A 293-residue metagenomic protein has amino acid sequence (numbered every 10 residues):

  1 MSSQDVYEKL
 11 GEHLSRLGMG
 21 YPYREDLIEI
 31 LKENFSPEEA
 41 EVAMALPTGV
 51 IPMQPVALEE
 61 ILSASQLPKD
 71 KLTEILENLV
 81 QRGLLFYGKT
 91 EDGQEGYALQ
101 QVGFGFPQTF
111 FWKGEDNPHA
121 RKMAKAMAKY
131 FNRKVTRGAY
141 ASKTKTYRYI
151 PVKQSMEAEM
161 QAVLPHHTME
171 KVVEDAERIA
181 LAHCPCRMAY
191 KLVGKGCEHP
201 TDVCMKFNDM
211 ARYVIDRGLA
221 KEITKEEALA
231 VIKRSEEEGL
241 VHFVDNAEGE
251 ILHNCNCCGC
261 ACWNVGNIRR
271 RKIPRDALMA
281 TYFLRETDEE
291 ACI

Functional and structural regions predicted by a protein language model:
M1-E29: Long, low-complexity, charged/polar intrinsically disordered regions in eukaryotic proteins
E33, A64-L67, Y97, F243-G249 (+1 more regions): Ferredoxin-like iron-sulfur electron-transfer modules
V50-S65: Short acidic, hydrophobic short linear motifs in intrinsically disordered regions
S65-Q81: Short amphipathic alpha-helical interaction segments
V80-E91: A short, conserved structural fragment
G93-K134: Short, amphipathic alpha-helical interaction segments positioned at domain boundaries
K122-I223, F243-E248: Long, Pro/Ser/Thr-rich low-complexity/intrinsically disordered regulatory tracts in eukaryotic proteins
H253-V265, E286-I293: Cysteine-centered iron-sulfur cluster-binding motifs in ferredoxin-type domains/subunits of redox enzymes
